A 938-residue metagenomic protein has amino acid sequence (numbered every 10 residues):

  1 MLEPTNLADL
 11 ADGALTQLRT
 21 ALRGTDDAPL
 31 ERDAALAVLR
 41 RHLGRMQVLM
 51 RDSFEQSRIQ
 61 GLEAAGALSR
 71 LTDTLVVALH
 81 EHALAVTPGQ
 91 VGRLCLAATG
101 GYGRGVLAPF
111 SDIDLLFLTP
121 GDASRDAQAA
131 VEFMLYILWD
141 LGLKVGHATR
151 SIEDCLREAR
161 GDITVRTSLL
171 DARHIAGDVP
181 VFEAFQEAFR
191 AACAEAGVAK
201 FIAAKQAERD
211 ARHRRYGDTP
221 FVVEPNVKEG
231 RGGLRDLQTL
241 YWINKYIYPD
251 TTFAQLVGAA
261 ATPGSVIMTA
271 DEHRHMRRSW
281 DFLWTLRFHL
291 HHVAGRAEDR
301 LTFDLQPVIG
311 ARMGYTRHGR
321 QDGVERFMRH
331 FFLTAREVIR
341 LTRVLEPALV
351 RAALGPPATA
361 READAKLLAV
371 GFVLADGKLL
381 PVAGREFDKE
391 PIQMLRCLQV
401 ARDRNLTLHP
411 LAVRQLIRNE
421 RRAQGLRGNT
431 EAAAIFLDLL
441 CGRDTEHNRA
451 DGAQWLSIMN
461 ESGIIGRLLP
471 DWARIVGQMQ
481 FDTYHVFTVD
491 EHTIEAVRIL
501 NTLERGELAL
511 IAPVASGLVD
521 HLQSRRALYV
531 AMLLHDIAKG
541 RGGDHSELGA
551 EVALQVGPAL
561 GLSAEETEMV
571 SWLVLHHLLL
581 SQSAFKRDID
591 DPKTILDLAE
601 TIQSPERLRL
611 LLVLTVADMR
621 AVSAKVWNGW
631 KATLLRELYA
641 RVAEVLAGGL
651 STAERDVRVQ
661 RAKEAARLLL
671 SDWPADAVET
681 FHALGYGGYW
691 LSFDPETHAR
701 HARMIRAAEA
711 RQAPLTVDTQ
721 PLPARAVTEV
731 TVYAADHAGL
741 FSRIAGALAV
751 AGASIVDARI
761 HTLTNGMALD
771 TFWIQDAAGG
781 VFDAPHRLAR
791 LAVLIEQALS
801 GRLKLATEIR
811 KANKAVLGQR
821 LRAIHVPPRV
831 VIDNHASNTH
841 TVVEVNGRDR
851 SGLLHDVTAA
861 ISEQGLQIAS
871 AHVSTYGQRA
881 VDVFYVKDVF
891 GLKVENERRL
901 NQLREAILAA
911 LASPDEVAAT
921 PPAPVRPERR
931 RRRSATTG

Functional and structural regions predicted by a protein language model:
M1-A98, G105-L107, S111-H485, L554: Non-catalytic interface/linker regions that flank or bridge core catalytic/transmembrane domains
H82-G89, D140-K144, I247, V293 (+10 more regions): Secondary-structure transition/capping motifs at alpha-helix termini and the adjoining loop/turn into the next element
L94-A97, G103-L107, S111-I113, D364-V382 (+9 more regions): Active-site-adjacent "gating/activation" loops or surface patches in catalytic cores
R104-A130, F282, A311, T488 (+1 more regions): Divalent metal-dependent catalytic cores for phosphoryl transfer on phosphate-bearing substrates
L170-P225, D588-S604, L608-V645, R802: Long, amphipathic alpha-helical stalk/connector segments used for oligomerization, subunit docking, or mechanical
F282-T285, Y315, D322-L379, Q454 (+2 more regions): Regulatory modules associated with amino-acid/nitrogen control
G428-A531, G540-S546, E551-P558, E568 (+4 more regions): Long, K/E/R/D-enriched contiguous segments that form extended
